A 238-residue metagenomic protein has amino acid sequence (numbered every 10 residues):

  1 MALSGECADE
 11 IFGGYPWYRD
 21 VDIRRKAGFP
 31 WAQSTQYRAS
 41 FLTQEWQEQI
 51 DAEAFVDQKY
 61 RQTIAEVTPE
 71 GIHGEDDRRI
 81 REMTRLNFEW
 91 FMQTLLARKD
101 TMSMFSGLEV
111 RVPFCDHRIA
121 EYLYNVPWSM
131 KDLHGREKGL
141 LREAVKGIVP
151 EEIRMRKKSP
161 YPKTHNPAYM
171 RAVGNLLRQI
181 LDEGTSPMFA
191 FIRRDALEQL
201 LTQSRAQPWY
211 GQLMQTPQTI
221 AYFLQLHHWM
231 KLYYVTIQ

Functional and structural regions predicted by a protein language model:
M1-S4, W31-Q238: Adenosyl-5′-phosphate
C7-D9: Catalytic metal-binding/acid-base residues of hydrolase active sites
I11-Y37: A mobile, often basic/glycine-rich helix-loop segment that functions as the active-site lid/recognition loop
